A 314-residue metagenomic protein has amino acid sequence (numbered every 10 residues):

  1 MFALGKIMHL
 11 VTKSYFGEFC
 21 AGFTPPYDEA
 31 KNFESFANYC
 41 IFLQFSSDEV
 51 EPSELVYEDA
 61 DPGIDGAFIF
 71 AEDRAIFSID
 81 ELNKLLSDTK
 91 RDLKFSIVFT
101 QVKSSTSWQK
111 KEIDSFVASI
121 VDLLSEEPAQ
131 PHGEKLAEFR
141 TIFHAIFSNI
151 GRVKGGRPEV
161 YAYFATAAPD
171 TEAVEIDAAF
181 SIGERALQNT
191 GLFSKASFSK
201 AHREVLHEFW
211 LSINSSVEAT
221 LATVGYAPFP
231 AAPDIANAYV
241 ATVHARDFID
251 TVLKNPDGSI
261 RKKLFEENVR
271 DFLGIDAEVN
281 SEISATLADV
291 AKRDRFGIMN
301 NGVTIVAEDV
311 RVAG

Functional and structural regions predicted by a protein language model:
F2-I305, D309: N-terminal extension/subdomain marker
A313-G314: A sequence-level detector for short glycine-anchored, His/Arg-bearing signature motifs that mark catalytic or binding
